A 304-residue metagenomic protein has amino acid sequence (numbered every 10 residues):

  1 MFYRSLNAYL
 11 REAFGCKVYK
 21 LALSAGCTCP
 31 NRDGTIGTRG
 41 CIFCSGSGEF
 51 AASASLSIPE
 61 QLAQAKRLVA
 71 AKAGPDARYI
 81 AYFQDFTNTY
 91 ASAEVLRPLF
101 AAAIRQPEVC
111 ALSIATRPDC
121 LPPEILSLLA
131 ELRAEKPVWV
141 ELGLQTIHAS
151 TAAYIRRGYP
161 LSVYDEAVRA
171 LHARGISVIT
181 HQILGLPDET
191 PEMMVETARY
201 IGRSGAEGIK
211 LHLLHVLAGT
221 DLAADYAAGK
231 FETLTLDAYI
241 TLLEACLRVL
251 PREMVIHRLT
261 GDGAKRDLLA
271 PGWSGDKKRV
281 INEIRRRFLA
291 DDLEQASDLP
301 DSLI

Functional and structural regions predicted by a protein language model:
M1-A8, K17-Y19, G208, V216-I304: Auxiliary Fe-S-binding modules of radical SAM enzymes
M1-I80: N-terminal [4Fe-4S]-dependent radical SAM core
Y19-L23, Y79-Q84, L112-I114, V138-L142 (+3 more regions): Hydrophobic faces of well-ordered beta-strands that scaffold small-molecule active sites in alpha/beta enzyme cores
C41, I104-V109, E196-K210, I281-Q295: Structural recognition of alpha->loop->beta junctions
S47-A65, K72-A93, E108-L121, P137-V163 (+1 more regions): Core AdoMet radical
V69-A73, L99-P107, S127-P137, R169-A173: Acidic (Asp/Glu)-rich catalytic clusters
A93-A101, P122-R133, I155, M194: Distinct, well-ordered alpha-helical segments
S162-D221, D237-T260: Conserved C-terminal portion of the radical SAM core fold that forms the substrate/S-adenosylmethionine-binding
